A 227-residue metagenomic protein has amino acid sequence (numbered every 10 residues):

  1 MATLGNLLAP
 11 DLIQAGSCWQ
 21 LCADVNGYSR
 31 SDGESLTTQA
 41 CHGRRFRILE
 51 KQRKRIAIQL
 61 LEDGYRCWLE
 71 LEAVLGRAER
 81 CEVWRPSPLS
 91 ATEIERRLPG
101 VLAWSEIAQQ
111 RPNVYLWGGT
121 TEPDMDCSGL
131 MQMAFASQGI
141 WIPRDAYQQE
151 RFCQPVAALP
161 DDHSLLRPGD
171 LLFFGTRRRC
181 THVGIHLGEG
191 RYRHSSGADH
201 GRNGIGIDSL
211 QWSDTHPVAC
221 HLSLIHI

Functional and structural regions predicted by a protein language model:
M1-L12, L60-A108: Boundary regions of SH3-family modules and the immediately adjacent low-complexity/disordered segments in eukaryotic
A15-G27, A136-C153: Short, basic/aromatic beta-hairpin or loop at an interaction surface
Q20-H42: Beta-loop motif signature
Q39-E72: SH3/SH3-like beta-barrel superfamily modules
G100-M125, R144: Active-site nucleophile-His-acid catalytic modules used for acyl/amide transfer and hydrolysis across diverse enzymes
T121-Q138, I142-D145: Active-site nucleophilic cysteine motif
P143-S213: ...with weaker cross-activation on analogous glycine-rich loops/strands in unrelated enzymes
I225-I227: Conserved small/polar residues in nucleotide/adenosyl-binding loops
